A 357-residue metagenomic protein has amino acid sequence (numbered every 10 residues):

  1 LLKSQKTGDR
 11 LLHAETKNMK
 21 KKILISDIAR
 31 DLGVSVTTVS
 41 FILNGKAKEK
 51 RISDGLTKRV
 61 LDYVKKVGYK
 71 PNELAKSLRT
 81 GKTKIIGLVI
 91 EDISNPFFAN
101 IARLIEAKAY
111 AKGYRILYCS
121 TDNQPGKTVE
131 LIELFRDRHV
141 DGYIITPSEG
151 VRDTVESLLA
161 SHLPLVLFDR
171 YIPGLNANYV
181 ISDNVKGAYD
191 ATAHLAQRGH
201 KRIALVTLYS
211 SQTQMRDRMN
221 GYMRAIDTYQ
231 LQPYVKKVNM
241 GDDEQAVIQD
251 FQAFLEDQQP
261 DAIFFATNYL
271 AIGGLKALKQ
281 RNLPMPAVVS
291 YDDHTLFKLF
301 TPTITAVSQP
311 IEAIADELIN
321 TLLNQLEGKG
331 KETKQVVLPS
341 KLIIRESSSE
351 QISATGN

Functional and structural regions predicted by a protein language model:
L2-K82: N-terminal helix-turn-helix DNA-binding module of bacterial transcription factors
N18, D54, K58, V67-G142 (+1 more regions): Amphipathic helical "hinge" segments at domain boundaries
F97-A111, G187-A191, T213-L231, G273 (+1 more regions): Short, solvent-exposed amphipathic alpha-helices that sit in or adjacent to ligand/effector-binding or catalytic
A109-S120, L205, M223-Q245: Short beta-strand elements in bilobed, periplasmic/extracellular small-molecule ligand-binding domains
N123, I145-D190, Y269, D292-I304: Flexible loop/hinge segments that line or gate small-molecule binding clefts
N178-L205, E244-Q252, A271, Q309-E327: Hydrophobic alpha-helical segments within soluble ligand-binding/sensing domains
Y189-Y229, T333-S349: An alpha-beta-alpha
P233, Q252-N357: Flexible loop/turn connectors
